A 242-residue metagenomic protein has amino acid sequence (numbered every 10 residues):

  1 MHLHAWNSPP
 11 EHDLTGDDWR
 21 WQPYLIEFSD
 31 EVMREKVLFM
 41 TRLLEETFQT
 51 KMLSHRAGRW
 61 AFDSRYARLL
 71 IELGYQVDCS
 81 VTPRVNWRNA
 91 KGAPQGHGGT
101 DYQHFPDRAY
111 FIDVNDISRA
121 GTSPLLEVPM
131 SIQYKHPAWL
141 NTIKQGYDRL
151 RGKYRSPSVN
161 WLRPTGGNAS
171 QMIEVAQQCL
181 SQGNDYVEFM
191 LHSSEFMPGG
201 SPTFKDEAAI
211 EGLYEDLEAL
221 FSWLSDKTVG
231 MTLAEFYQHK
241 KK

Functional and structural regions predicted by a protein language model:
M1-A57, A61, Y134: Metal-dependent polysaccharide deacetylase catalytic core of the NodB/CE4 family, i.e., the active-site-bearing domain
M1-D13, I132-W139, D185-F189, S194-F196: Short, solvent-exposed beta-strand-terminating loops
M1-L3, L53-H55, V77-C79, L126-V128 (+2 more regions): Hydrophobic faces of well-ordered beta-strands that scaffold small-molecule active sites in alpha/beta enzyme cores
S8-P9, A61, N86-W87, E195-F196 (+1 more regions): Short secondary-structure capping/turn micro-motifs that flank functional sites
H12-D13, Y66-I71, K242: Distinct, well-ordered alpha-helical segments
F39-K51, I117-S123, Q178-G183, A219-G230: A structural motif corresponding to the C-terminal end of an alpha-helix and its immediate exit/capping segment
A57-L180: Active-site-adjacent pocket scaffolds in enzyme catalytic domains
R149-K242: C-terminal domain-boundary segment and adjacent tail
